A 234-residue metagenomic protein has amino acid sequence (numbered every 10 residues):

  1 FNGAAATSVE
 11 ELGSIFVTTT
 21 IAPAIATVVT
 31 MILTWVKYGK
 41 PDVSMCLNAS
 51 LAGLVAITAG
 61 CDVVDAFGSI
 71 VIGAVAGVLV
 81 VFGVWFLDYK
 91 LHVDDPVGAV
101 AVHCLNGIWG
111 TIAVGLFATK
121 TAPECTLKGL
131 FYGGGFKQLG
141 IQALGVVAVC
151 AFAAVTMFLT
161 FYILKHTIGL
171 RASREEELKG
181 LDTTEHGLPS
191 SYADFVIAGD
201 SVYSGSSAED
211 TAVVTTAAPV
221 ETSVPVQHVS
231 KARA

Functional and structural regions predicted by a protein language model:
F1-A234: Glycine- and aromatic-enriched membrane alpha-helices
